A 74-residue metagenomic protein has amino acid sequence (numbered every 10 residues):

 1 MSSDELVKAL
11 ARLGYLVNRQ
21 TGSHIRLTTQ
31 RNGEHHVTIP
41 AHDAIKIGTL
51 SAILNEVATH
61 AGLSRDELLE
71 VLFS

Functional and structural regions predicted by a protein language model:
M1-T21: N-terminal first-folded block
S3-L6, T29, I39, A58: Generic hydrophobic/packing signal
V17-A52: A short, structured beta-strand/loop element
A44-S74: C-terminal structural segments of small proteins and small subunits
